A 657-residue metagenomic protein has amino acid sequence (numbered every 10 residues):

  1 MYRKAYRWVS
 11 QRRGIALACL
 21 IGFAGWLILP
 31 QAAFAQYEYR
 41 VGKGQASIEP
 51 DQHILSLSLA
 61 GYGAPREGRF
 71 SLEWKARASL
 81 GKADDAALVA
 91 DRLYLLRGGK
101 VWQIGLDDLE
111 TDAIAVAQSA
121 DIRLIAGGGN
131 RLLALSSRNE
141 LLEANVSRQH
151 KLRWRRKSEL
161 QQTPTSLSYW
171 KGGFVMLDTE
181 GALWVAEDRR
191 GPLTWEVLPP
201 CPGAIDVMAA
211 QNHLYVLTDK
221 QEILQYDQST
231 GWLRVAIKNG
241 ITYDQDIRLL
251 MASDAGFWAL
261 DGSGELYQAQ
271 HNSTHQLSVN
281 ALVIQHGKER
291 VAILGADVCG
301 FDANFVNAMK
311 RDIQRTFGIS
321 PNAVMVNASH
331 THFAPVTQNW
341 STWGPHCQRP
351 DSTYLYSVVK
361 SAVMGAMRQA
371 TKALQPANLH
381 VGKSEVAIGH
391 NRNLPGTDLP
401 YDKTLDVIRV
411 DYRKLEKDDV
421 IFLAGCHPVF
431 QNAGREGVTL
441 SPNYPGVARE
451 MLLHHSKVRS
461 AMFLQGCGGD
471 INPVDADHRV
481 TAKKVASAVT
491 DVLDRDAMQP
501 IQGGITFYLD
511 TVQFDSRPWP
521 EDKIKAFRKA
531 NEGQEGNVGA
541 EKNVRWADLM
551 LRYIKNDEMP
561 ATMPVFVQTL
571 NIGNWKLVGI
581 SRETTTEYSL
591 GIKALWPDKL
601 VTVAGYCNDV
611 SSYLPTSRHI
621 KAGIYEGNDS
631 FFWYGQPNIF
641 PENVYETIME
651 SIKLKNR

Functional and structural regions predicted by a protein language model:
M1-Q11: N-terminal secretory signal peptides that target proteins for export/translocation
A18-P30: Bacterial N-terminal signal peptides
Q36-D84, A90, Q270-N327, A334-S460 (+4 more regions): Conserved beta-alpha junction segments in alpha/beta enzyme cores
W74-A78, T111-V116, R153-S158, T194-P199 (+1 more regions): A short beta-strand motif characteristic of beta-propeller blades
G81-L88, S119-G128, Q162-K171, P202-Q211 (+1 more regions): Repeated scaffold domains used in trafficking and secretory/extracellular systems, primarily beta-propellers
A87, R92-R97, N130-S137, G173-T179 (+2 more regions): Short beta-strand motif characteristic of blades in beta-propeller domains
K100-G105, N139-A144, A182-A186, Q221-Q225 (+1 more regions): Structural motif
L106-L109, V146-Q149, E187-G191, D227-T230: Short loop/turn segments that connect beta-strands within beta-propeller blades
